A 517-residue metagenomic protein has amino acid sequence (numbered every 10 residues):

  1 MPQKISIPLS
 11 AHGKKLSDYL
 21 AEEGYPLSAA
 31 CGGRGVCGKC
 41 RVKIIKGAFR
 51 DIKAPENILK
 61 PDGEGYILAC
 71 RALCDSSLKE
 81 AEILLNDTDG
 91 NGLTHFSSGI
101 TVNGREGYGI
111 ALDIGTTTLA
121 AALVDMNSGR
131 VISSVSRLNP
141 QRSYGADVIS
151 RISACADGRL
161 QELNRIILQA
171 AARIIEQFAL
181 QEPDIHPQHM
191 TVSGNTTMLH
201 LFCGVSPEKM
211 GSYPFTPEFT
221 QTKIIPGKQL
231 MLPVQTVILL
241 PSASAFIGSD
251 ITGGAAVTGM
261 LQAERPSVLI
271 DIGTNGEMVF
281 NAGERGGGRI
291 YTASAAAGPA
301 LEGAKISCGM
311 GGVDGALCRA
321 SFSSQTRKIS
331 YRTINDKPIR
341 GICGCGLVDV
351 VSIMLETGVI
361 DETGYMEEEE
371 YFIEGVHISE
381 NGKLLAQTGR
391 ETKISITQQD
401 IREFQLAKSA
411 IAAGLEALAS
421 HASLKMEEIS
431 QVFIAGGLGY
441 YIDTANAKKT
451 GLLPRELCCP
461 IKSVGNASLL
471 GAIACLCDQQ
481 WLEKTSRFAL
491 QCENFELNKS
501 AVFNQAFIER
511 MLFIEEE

Functional and structural regions predicted by a protein language model:
I5-K14: Short, contiguous acidic and Ser/Thr-rich linear segments
G13, I52-L112, L119: Fe-S ferredoxin-like electron-transfer domains and their immediately adjacent linker/connector regions across
K14-Y25: Short amphipathic, charge-patterned alpha-helical segments
P26-R50, P61-S76: Local cysteine-cluster metal-coordination motifs and their immediate loop/turn environment, predominantly Fe-S cluster
G104-Q141, P266-E284, I442-T444: Gly/Thr-rich phosphate-binding beta-strand-loop-beta motif of the actin/hexokinase/Hsp70
L123-Q161, S294-L301: Short glycine-rich, Thr/Ser-proximal phosphate-binding strand/loop in the N-terminal lobe of ATP-dependent enzymes
S150-A154, G158, I166, A170-E176 (+4 more regions): Helical "lid/coupling" subdomains associated with nucleotide-phosphate turnover
I185, H189-S193: Extended, domain-scale alpha-helical bundle/helix-rich regions
